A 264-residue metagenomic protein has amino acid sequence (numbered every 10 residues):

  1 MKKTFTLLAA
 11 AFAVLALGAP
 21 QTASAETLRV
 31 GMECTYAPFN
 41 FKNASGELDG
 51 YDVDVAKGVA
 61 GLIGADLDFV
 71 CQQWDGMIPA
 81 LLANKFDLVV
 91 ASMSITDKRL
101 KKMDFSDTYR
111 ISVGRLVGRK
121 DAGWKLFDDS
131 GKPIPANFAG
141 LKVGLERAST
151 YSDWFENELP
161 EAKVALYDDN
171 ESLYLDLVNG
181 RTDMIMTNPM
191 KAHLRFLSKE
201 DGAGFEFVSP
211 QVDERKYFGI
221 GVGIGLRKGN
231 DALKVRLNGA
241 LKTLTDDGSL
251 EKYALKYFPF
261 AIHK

Functional and structural regions predicted by a protein language model:
V14-T22: C-terminal segment of classical bacterial N-terminal signal peptides
A25-M93, K101, D247, F260: Extracytoplasmic small-molecule ligand-binding "clamshell" domains of the periplasmic binding protein/Venus flytrap
N40-V55, G123-F127, P133-A136, E214: Short, solvent-exposed loop/beta-turn-alpha elements that line the ligand-binding surface or hinge of extracytoplasmic
V53-D54, D68-P79, G131, A165-N179 (+1 more regions): Short helix-initiation/N-cap motifs at beta->coil->alpha
A65, S94, K101, D107-D153: A conserved helix-loop-strand patch within extracytoplasmic ligand-binding domains of the periplasmic binding
D66, G131, E146-L159, K163 (+2 more regions): Ligand-binding clefts/hinges and TM-proximal coupling segments of bilobed small-molecule sensing domains
G76-P79, S92-K101, E156-N157, D183-F218: A ligand-binding cleft/hinge motif common to bilobed small-molecule-binding domains
I111-R115, L197-N238, F258-K264: Periplasmic-binding protein-like
